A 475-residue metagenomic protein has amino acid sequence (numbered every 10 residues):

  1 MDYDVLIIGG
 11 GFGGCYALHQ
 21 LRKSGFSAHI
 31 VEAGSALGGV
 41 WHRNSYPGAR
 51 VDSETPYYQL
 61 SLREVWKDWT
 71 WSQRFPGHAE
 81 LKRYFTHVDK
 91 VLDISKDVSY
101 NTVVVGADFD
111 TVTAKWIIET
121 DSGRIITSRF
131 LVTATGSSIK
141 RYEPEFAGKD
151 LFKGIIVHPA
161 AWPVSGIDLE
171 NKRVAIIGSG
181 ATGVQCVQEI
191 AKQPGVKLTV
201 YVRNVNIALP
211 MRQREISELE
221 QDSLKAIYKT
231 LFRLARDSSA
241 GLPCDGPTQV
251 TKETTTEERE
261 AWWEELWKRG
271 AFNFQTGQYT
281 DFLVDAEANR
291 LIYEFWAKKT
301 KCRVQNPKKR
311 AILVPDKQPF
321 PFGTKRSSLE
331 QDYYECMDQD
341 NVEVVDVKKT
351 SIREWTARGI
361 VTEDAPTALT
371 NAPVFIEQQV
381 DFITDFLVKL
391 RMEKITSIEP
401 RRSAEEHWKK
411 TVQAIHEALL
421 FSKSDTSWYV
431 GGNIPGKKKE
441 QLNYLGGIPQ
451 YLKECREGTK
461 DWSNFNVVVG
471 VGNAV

Functional and structural regions predicted by a protein language model:
M1-Y3, V157-N171: A short, basic/flexible loop-to-alpha-helix module at the beginning of a structural domain
D2-V5, G10-G13, H19-G148, S165 (+3 more regions): N-terminal FAD-binding dinucleotide-binding subdomain shared by FAD-dependent oxidases/monooxygenases
L21, E189-I190: Aromatic pocket-lining residues of Rossmann-like dinucleotide-binding sites
K149-K153: Active-site "gating" loop of Rossmann-like NAD(P)-dependent oxidoreductase/epimerase domains
E170-R173, P315-D316: Short, surface-exposed connector motifs at secondary-structure boundaries
R173-E189: Residues forming the flavin
